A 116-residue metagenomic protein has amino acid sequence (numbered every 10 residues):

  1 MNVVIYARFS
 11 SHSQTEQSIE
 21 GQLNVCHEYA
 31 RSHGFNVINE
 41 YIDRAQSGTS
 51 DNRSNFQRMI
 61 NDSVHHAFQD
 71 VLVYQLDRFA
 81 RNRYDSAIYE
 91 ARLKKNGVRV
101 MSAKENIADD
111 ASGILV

Functional and structural regions predicted by a protein language model:
M1-V116: Short, structured surface patches at the beginning of a domain
